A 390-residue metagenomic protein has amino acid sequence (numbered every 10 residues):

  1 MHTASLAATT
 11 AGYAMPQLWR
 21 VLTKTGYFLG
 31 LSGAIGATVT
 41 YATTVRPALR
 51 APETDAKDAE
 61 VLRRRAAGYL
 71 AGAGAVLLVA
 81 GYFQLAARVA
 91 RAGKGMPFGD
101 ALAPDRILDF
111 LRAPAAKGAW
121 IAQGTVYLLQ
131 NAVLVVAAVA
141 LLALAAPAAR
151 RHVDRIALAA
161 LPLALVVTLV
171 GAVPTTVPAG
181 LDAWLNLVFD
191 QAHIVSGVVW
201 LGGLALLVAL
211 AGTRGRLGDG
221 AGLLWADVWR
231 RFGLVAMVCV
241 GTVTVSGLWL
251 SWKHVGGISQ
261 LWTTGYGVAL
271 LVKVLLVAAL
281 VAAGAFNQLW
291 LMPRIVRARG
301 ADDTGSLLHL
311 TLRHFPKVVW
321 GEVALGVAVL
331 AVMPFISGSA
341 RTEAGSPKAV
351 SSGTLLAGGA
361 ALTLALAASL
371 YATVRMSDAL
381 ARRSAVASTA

Functional and structural regions predicted by a protein language model:
M1-A390: Polytopic transmembrane helical bundles with strong interfacial aromatic enrichment
